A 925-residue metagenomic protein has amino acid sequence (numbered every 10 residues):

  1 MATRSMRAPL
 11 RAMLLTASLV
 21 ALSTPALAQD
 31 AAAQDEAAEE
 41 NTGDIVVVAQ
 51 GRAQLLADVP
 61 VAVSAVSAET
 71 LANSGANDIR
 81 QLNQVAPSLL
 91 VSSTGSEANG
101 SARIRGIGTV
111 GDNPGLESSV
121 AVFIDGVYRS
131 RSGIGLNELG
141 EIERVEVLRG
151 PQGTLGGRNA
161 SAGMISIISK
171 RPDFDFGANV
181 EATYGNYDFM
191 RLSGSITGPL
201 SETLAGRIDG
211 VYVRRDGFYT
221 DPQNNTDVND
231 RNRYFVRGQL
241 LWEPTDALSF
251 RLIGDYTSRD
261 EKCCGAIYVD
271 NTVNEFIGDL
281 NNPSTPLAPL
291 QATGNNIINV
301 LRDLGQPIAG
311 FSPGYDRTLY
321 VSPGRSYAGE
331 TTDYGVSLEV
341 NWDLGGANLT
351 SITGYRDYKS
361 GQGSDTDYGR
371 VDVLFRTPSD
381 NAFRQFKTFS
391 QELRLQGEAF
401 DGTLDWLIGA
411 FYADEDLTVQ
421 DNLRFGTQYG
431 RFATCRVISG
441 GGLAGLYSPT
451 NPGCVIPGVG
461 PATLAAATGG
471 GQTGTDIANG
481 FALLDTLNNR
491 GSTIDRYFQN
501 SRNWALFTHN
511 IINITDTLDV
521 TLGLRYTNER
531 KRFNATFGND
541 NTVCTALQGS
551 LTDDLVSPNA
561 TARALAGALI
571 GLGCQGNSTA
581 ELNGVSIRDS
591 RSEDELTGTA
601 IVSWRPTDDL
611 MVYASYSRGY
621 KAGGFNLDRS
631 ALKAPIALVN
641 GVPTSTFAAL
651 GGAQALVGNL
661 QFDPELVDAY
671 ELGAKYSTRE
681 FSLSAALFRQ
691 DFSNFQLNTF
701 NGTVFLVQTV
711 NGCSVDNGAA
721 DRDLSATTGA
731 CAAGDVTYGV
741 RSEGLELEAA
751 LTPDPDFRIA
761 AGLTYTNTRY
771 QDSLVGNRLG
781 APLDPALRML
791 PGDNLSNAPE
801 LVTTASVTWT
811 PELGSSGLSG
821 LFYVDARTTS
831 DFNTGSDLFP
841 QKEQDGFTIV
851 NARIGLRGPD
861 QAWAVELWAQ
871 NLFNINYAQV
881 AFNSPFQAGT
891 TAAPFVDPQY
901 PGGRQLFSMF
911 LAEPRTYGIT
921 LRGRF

Functional and structural regions predicted by a protein language model:
M1-S74, I79-V85, T197, D246-A247 (+1 more regions): N-terminal Sec signal peptide and the immediately downstream disordered periplasmic leader that contains the TonB box
A33, T403, G409, D516-V520 (+5 more regions): Gram-negative outer-membrane beta-barrel transporters
E40-D175, L672: Acidic, small-polar-rich N-terminal luminal/periplasmic segments of exported/outer-membrane proteins
G100, E117-S119, R131, G140-R149 (+7 more regions): Outer-membrane beta-barrel translocator/receptor signature
F218-D227, C264-V321, D365-D380, N422-I494 (+6 more regions): Solvent-exposed loop segments that connect transmembrane elements
N225, R231-W406, A413-L417, I456-P457 (+4 more regions): Outer-membrane beta-barrel domain signature, strongest for Gram-negative TonB-dependent receptors and also present
L241-E243, G409-A413, Q499-Q690: Structural signature of Gram-negative outer-membrane beta-barrels, strongest in the C-terminal barrel of TonB-dependent
L423-R424, G430, D756, R827-G835 (+1 more regions): C-terminal beta-signal and adjacent terminal beta-strands/loops of Gram-negative outer-membrane beta-barrel proteins
